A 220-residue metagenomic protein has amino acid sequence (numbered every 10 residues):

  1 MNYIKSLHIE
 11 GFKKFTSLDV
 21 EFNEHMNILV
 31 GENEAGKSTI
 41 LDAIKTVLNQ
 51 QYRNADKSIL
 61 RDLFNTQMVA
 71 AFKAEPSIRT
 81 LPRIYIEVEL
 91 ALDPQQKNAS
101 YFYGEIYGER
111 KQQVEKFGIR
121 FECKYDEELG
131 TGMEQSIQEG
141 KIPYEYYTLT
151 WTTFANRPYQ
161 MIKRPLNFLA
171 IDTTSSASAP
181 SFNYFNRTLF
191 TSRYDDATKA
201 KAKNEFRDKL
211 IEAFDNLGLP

Functional and structural regions predicted by a protein language model:
M1-R53, K57-A74: Pre-Walker A-like glycine/lysine-rich segment at the N-terminus of P-loop NTPase domains
N2, F15, R79-Y85, V114-G118 (+1 more regions): A general secondary-structure signal for short beta-strands and their flanking turns/coil in non-transmembrane regions
S6-H8, D19, Y85-E89, G118-E122: Beta-strand secondary-structure signal
E10-F12, D19, P76-I78, R110-K111 (+1 more regions): Generic marker of residues within folded, mature protein domains
G11-K13, M26, L90-P94, Y125 (+1 more regions): Short, flexible loop/turn elements at secondary-structure junctions
G36, I44, P82-I84, F117 (+1 more regions): Generic hydrophobic, aliphatic-rich segments that mediate packing or membrane embedding
A43-Q113: Conserved P-loop NTP-binding catalytic core
P94-G218: Electropositive, glycine-dotted interaction segments that contact anionic polymers or phosphate-rich ligands
